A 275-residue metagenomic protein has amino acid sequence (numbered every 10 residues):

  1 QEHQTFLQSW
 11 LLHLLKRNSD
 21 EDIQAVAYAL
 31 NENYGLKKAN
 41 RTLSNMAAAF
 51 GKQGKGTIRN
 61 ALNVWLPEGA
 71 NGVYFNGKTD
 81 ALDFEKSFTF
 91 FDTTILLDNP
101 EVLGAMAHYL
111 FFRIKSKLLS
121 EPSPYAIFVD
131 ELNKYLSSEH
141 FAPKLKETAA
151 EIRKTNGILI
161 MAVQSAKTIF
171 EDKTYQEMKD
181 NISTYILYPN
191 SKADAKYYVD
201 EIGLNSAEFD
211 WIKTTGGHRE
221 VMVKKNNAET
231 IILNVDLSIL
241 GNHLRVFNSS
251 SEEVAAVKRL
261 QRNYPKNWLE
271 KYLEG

Functional and structural regions predicted by a protein language model:
Q1-G157, M161, F170-K173, W211 (+2 more regions): P-loop NTPase motor domains
I169-G275: C-terminal regions of RecA-like/P-loop NTPase motor modules
